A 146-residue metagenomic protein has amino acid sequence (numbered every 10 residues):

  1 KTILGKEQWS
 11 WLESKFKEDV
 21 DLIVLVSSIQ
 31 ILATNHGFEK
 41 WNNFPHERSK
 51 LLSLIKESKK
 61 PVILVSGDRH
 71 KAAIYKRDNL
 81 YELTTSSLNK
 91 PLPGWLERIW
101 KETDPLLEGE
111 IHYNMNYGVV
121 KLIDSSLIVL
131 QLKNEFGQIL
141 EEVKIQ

Functional and structural regions predicted by a protein language model:
K1-Q146: Metal-dependent phosphoester/phosphodiester hydrolase catalytic core
